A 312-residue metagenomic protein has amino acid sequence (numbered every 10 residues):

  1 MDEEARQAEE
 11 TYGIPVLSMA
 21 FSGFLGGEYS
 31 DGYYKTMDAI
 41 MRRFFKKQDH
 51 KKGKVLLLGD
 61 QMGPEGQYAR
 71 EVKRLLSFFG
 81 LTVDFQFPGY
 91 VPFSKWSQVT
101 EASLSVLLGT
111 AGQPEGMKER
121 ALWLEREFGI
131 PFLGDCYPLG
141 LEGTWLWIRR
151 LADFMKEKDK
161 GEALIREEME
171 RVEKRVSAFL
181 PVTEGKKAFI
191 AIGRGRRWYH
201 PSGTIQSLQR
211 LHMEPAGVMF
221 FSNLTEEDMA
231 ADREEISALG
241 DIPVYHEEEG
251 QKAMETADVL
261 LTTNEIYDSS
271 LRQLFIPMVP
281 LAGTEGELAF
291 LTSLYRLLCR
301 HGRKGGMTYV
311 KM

Functional and structural regions predicted by a protein language model:
M1-M312: An N-terminal assembly and electron-transfer interface module characteristic of large anaerobic redox and radical
